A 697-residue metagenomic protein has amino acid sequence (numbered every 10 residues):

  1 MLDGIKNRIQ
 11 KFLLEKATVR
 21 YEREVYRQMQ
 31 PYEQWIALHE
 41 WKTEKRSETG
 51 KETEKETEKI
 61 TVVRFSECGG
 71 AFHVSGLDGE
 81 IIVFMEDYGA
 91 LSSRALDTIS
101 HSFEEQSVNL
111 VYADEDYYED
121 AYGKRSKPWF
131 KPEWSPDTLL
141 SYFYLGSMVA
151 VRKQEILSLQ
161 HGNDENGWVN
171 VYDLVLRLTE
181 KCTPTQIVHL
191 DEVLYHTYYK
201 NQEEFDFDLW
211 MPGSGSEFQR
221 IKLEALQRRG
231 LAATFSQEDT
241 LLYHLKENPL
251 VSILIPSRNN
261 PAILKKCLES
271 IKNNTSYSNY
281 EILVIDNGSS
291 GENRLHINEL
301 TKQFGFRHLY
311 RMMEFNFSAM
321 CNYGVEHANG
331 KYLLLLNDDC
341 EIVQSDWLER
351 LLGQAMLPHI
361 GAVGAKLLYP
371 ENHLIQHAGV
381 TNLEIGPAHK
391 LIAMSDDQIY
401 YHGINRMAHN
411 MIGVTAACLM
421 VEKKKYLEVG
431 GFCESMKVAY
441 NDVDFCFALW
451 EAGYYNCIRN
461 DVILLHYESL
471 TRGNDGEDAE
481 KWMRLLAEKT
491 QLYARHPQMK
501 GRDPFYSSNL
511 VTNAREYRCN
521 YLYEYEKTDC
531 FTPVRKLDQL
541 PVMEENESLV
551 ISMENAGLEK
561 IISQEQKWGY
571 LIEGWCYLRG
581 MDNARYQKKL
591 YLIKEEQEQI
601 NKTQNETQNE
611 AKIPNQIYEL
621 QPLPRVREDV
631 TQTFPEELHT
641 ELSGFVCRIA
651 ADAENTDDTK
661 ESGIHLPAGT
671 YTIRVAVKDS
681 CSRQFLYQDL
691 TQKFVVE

Functional and structural regions predicted by a protein language model:
L2-E56, P212-V251, A388-N410, T415 (+3 more regions): C-terminal, non-catalytic tails of nucleotide-sugar-dependent glycosyltransferases
E54-E56, E269-N279: Short, acidic, metal-binding catalytic loop of nucleotide-sugar glycosyltransferases
C68, Y88-G89, D286-H296, M313 (+1 more regions): A conserved acidic beta->alpha catalytic loop
I82, L333: Short aromatic/hydrophobic "clamp" motif used to bind/position activated sugar donors
S93-S126, P184, C340-I385: Conserved donor NDP-sugar-binding/catalytic core segment of glycosyltransferases
S126-A150, S318-A319, L383-K424: A recurrent flexible, glycine/aromatic-enriched loop bordering the glycosyltransferase active site that acts as
E155, E165-E192, K222, L348-L351 (+2 more regions): A short, conserved alpha-helix in the catalytic core of glycosyltransferases
E526-K602, N609-E697: Basic, ligand-binding patches in group-transfer machinery, especially extracytoplasmic/periplasmic segments
